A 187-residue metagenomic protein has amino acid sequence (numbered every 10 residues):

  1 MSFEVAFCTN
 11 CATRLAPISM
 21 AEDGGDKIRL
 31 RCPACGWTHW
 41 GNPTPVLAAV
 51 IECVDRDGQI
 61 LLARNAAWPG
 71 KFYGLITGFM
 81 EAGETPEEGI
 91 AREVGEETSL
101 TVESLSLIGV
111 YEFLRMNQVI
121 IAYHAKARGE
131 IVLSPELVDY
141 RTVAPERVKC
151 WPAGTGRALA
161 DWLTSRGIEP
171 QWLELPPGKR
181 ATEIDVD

Functional and structural regions predicted by a protein language model:
S2-A49: Acidic, metal-coordinating catalytic segment for phosphate/diphosphate chemistry, firing primarily on the Nudix
F7, R29, V50, L62 (+2 more regions): Conserved hydrophobic/aromatic beta-strand scaffold that supports enzyme active sites
I18-S19, T101-G109: A short coil-to-beta-strand element that immediately follows conserved catalytic motifs
D26, P69, L114-Q118: Short acidic/glycine-enriched loop/turn segments that link adjacent beta-strands
C53-E96: Conserved Nudix-box catalytic region and its N-terminal flanking loop in Nudix hydrolases and closely related
C53-G58, A66, K126-E130, P145-R147: Short loop segments at secondary-structure junctions
Y111-R141, P145, W162-L163: Active-site-adjacent beta-strand/loop module that shapes the phosphate/pyrophosphate-binding cleft
T142-D187: Long C-terminal interaction/binding lobes of large macromolecular proteins
